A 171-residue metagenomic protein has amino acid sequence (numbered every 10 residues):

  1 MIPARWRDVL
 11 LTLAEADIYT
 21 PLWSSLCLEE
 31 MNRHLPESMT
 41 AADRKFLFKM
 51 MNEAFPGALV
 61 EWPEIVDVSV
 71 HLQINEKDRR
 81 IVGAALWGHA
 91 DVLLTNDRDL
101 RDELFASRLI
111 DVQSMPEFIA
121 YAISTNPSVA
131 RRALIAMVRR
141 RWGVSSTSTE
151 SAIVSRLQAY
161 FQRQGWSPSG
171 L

Functional and structural regions predicted by a protein language model:
M1-P3, L100-R101: Short, active-site-adjacent cap segments at secondary-structure transitions
A4-S38: PIN/NYN-family metal-dependent endoribonuclease catalytic core
P21, L59-V60, V112: Conserved beta-strand scaffold positions in the cores of enzyme catalytic domains, especially in NTP/NDP-utilizing
E29-F55, E117, Y121-R141: Extended, non-globular alpha-helical segments
P56-V92, V144-T149, A159, R163-L171: Active-site neighborhoods of divalent-metal-dependent phosphate/nucleic-acid chemistry enzymes
D78-V112: Acidic, metal-binding active-site segment of PIN/NYN-like and related structure-specific nucleases
R98-L171: Acidic, PIN/NYN-like endoribonuclease modules and their adjacent C-terminal/linker elements
